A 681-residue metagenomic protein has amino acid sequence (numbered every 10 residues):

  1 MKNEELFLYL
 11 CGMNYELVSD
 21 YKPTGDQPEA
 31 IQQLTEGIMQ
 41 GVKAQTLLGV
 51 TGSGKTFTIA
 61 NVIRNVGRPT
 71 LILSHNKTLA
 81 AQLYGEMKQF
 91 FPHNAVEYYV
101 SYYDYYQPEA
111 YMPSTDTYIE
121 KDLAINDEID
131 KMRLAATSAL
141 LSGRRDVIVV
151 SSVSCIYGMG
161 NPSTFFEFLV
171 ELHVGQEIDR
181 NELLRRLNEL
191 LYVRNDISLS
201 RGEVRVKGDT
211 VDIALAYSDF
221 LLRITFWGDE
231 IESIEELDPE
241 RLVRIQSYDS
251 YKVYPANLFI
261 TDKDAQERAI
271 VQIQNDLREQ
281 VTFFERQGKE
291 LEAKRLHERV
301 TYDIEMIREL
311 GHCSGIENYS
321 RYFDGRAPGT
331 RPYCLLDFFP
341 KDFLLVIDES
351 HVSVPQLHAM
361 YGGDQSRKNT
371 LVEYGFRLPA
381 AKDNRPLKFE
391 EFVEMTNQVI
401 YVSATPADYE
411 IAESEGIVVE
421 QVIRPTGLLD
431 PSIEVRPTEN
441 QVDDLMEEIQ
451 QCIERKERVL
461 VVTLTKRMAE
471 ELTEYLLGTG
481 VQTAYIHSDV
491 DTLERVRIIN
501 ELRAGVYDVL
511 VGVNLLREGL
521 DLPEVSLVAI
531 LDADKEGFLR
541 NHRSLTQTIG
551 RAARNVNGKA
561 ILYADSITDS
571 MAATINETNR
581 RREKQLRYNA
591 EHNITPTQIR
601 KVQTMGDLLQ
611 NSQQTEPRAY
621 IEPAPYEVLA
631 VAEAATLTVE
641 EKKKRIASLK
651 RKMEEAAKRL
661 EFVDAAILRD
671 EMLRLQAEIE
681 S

Functional and structural regions predicted by a protein language model:
E5-K601, L608: ASCE RecA-like P-loop NTPase motor cores that couple ATP hydrolysis to mechanical translocation on nucleic acids
F7-N14, R587-I667, M672-S681: Acidic, low-complexity intrinsically disordered tails
